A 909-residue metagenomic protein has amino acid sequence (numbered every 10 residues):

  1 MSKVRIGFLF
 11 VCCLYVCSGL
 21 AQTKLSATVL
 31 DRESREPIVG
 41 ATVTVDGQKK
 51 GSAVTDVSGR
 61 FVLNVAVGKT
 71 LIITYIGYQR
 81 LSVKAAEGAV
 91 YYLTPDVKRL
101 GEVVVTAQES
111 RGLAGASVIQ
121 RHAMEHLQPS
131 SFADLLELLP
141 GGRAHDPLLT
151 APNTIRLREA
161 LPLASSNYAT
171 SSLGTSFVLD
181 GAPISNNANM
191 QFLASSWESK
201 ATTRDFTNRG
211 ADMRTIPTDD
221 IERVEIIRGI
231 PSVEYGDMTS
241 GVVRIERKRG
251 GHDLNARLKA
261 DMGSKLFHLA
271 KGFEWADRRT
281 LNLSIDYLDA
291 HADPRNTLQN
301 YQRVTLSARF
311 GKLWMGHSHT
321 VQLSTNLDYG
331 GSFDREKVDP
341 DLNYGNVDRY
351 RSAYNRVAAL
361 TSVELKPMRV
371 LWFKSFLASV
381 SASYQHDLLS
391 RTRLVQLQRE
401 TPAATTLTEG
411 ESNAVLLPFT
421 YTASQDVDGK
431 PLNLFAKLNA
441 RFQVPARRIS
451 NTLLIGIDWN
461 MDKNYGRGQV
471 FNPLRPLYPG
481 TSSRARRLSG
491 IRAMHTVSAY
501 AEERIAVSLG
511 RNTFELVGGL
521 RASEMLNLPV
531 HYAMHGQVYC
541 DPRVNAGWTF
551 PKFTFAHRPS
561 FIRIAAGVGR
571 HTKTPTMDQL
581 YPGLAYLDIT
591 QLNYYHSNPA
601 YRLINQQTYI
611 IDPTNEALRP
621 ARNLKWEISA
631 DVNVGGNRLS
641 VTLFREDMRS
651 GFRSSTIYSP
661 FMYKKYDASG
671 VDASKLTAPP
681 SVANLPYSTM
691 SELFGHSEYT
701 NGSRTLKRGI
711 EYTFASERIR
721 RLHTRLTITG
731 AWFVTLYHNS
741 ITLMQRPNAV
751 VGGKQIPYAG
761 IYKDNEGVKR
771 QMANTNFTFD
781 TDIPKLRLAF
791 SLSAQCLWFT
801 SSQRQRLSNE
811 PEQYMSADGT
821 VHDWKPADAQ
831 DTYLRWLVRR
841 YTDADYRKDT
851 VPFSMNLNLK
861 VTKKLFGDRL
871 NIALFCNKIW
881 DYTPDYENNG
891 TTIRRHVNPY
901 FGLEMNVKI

Functional and structural regions predicted by a protein language model:
T28-S34, V39-D46, I72-Y78, A86-H126: Short, acidic, small-residue-rich periplasmic hinge/interaction motif at the N-terminus of Gram-negative outer-membrane
Y91-Y92, T203-N255: A beta-strand signature from Gram-negative outer-membrane beta-barrel systems, especially the internal plug domain
E137-S196: Extracytoplasmic beta-strand/coil segments of soluble accessory domains associated with Gram-negative outer-membrane
W197, T572, M648-S650, T656 (+3 more regions): C-terminal beta-signal and adjacent terminal beta-strands/loops of Gram-negative outer-membrane beta-barrel proteins
I221, N255-D289, N296-S383: Transmembrane beta-barrel wall of Gram-negative outer-membrane proteins
W314-G330, S352-H531, G709-E711: Face-selective signature of the C-terminal outer-membrane beta-barrel domain
R492-R638, T642-D647: Structural signature of Gram-negative outer-membrane beta-barrels, strongest in the C-terminal barrel of TonB-dependent
L509-R511, Y666-S808, N906: Gram-negative outer-membrane beta-barrel transporters
